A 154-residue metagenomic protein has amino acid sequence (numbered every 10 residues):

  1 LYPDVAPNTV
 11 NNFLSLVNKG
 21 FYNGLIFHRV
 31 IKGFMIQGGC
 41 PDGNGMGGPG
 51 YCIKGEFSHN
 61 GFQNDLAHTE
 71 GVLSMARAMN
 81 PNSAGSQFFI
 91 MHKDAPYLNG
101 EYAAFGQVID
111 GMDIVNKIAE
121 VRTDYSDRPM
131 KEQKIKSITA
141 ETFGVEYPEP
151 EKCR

Functional and structural regions predicted by a protein language model:
L1-R154: Cyclophilin-like peptidyl-prolyl cis-trans isomerases
